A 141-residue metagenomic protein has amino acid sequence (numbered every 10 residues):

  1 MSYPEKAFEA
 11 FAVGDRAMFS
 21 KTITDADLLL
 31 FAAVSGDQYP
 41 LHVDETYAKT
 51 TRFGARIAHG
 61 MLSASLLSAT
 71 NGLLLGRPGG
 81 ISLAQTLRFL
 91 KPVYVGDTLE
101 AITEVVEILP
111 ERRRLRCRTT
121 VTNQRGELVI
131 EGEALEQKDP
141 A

Functional and structural regions predicted by a protein language model:
M1-A58, P140-A141: Catalytic strand-loop segment that frames the active site of acyl-thioester-processing enzymes
S2-V13, P92-A141: HotDog/MaoC-like acyl-thioester-processing domains
V13-D15, F19, D27, D37-Y39 (+4 more regions): A generic structural signal for short beta-strands and their flanking turns/coil linkers
T22-T24, S63, T98, T119: Ser/Thr-centric signal marking residues that sit in or immediately flank functional binding/regulatory motifs
A33-D37, G72-G76, Q124: Short, intrinsically disordered, mixed-charge
K49-A58, L62-V105: Hydrophobic beta-strand-centered segment that forms part of the acyl-chain substrate-binding groove
